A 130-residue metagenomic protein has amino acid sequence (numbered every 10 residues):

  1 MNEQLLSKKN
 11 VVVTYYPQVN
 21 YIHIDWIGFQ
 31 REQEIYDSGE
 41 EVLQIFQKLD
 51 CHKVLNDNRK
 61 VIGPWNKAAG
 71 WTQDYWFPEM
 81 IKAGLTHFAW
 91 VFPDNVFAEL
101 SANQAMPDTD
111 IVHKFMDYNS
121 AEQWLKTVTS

Functional and structural regions predicted by a protein language model:
N2-S130: Amphipathic, Lys/Arg-enriched alpha-helical "gate/interface" segment within cytosolic domains that mediates
